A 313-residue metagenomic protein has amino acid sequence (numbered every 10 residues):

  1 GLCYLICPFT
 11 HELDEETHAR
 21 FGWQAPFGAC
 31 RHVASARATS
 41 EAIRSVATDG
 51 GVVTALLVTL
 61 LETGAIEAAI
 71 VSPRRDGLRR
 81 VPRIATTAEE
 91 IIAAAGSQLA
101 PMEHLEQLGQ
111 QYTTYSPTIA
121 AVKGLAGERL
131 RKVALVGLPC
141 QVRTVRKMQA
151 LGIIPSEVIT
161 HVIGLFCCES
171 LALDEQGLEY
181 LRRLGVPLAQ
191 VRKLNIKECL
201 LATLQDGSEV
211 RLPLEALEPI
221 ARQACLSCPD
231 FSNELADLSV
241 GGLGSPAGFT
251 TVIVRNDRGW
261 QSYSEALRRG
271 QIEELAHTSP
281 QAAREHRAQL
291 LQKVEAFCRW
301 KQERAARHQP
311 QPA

Functional and structural regions predicted by a protein language model:
L2-I6, A224-S227: The −1 position to Zn-ligating cysteines in a subset of zinc-ribbon hairpins
P8-L13: Detector for the c-type heme attachment site
E15-A313: Iron-sulfur-associated redox domains of electron-transfer enzymes in respiratory and anaerobic energy metabolism
